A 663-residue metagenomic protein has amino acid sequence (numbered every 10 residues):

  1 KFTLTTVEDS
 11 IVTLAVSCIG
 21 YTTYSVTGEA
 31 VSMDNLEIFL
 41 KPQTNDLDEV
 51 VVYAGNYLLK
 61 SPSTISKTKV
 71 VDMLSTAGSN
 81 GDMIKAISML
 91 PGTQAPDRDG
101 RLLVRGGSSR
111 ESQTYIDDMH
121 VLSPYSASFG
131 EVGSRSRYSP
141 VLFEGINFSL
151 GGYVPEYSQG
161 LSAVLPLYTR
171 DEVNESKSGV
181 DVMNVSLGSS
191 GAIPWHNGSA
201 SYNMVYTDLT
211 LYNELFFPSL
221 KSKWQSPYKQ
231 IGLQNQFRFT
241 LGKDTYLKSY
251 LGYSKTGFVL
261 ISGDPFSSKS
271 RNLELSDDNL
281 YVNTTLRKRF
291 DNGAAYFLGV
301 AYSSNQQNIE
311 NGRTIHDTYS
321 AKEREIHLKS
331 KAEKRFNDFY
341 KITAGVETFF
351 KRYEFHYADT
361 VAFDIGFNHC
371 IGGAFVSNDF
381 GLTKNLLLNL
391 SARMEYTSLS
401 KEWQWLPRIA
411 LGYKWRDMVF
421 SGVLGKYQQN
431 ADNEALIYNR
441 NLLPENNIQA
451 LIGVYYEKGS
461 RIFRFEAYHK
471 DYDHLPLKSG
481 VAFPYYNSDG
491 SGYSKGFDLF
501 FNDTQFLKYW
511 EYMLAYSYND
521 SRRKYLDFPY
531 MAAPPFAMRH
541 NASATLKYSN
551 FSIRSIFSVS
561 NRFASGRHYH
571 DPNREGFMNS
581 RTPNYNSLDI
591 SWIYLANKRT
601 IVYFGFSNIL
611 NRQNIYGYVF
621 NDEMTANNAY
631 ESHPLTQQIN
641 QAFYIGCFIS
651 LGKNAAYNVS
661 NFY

Functional and structural regions predicted by a protein language model:
T3, H120-F148: Short acidic/polar hinge/loop motifs at secondary-structure boundaries that mediate gating or recognition
T13-T22, V31-T76, S109-E111, D117: Short, acidic, small-residue-rich periplasmic hinge/interaction motif at the N-terminus of Gram-negative outer-membrane
I38, R135-K177: A beta-strand signature from Gram-negative outer-membrane beta-barrel systems, especially the internal plug domain
S75, G81-S123, E144: Extracytoplasmic beta-strand/coil segments of soluble accessory domains associated with Gram-negative outer-membrane
L209-L215, K223-Q230, Y246-E325, G366: Flexible loop and strand-edge segments within Gram-negative outer membrane beta-barrel domains
F297-A301, N305-Q307, K414-R416, F420-S421 (+2 more regions): Membrane-embedded beta-barrel scaffold of Gram-negative outer-membrane proteins
L382-N385, H469, S488-D571, F662: Gram-negative outer-membrane beta-barrel transporters
F506, F563-H570, Y594-Y663: C-terminal beta-signal and adjacent terminal beta-strands/loops of Gram-negative outer-membrane beta-barrel proteins
